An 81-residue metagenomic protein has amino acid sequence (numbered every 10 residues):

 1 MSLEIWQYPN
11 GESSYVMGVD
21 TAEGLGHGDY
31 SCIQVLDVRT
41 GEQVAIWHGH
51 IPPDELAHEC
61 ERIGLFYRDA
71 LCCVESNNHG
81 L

Functional and structural regions predicted by a protein language model:
M1-L81: RNase H-like, metal-dependent nuclease domains and their acidic two-metal-ion catalytic environment used
